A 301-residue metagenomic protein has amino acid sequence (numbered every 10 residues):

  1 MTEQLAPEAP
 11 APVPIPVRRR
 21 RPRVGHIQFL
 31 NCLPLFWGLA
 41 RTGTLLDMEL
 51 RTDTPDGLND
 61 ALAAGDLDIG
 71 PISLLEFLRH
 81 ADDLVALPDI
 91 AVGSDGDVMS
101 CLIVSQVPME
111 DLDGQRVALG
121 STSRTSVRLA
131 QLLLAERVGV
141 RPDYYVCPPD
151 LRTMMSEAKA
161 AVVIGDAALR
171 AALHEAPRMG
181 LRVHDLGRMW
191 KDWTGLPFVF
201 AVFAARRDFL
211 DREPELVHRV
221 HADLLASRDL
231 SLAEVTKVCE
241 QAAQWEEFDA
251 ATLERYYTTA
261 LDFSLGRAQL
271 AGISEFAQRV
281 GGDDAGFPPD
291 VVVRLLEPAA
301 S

Functional and structural regions predicted by a protein language model:
M1-R19: Short, low-complexity disordered leader/linker segments with a strong preference for bacterial N-terminal type II
P16-R41, T52, M99-K159, I164-R170 (+1 more regions): Bilobed "Venus flytrap"/periplasmic-binding protein-like clamshell domains and structurally analogous long
L30-N31, T54-P55, D66-D83, P88-I90 (+3 more regions): Beta->alpha turn/N-cap motifs
L45-G57: A short beta-strand-loop structural module common to alpha/beta enzyme folds
D97-I103, V199-F203: Small-molecule pocket liners
V146-A242: Pocket-lining segment of extracytoplasmic ligand-binding domains
L210-G282: Secondary-structure end/capping motifs
L270-G272, F276-S301: Long, low-complexity C-terminal extensions of enzymes
